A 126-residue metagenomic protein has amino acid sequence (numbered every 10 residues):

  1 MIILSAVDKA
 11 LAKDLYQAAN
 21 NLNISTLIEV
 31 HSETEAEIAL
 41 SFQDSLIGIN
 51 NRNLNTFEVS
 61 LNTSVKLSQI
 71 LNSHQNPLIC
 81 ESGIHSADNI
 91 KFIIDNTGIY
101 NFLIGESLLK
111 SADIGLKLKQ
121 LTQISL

Functional and structural regions predicted by a protein language model:
M1-I3, T26-E29, E35: Short beta-strand segments at enzyme active-site cores
M1-L11, G48-F57, T97-L118: Glycine-rich phosphate-binding active-site loops on the catalytic face of alpha/beta enzymes
V7-L15, H31-E33, E37-F42, L54-Q75 (+1 more regions): Short loop-to-alpha-helix "cap/lid" segments that border enzyme active sites across diverse enzyme classes
A18-L27, N72-E81: Short beta-strand/loop segments at the ligand-binding rim of alpha/beta enzyme cores
A18-N20, D44-I47, V65-K66, N96-T97 (+1 more regions): Short, hinge-like loop/turn segments at secondary-structure boundaries
L27-V30, G48-N50: Short, conserved beta-strand edge motifs with alternating hydrophobic and charged residues
H31-Q43, H74-I104, L116-L121: Catalytic cores of alpha/beta
L61, K66-I70, L108-L126: C-terminal helical cap(s) of enzyme catalytic domains, especially alpha/beta-barrels
